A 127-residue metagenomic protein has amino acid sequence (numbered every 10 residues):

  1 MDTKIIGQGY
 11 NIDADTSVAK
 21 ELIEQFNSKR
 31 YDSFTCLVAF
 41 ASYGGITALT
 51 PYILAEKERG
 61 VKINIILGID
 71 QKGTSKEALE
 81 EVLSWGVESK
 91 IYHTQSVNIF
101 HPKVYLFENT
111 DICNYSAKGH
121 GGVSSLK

Functional and structural regions predicted by a protein language model:
M1-K127: PLD/PLD-like phosphodiesterase catalytic module centered on the HKD motif
